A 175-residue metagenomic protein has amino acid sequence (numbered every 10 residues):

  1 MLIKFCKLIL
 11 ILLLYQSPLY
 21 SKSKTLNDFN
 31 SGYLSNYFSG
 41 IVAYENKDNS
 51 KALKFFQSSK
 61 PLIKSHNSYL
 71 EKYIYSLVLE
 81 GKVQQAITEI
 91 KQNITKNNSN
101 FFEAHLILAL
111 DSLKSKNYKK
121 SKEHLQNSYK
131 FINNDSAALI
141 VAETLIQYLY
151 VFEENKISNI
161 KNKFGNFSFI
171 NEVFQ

Functional and structural regions predicted by a protein language model:
M1-S23: Classical Sec-dependent N-terminal signal peptides that target proteins to the secretory pathway
L19-Y73, L79, I87-T88, N100: N-terminal leader/linker segments that initiate helical-solenoid repeat arrays
F29-N36, I63-L70, N97-L106, K120 (+2 more regions): Generic helix N-cap/helix-start motif at coil->alpha-helix transitions
V42, S76, D111, L149-Y150 (+1 more regions): Residue-level signature for tetratricopeptide repeat
N46, E80, S115, E153-E154: Structural motif corresponding to the intra-repeat A-B loop/turn of tetratricopeptide repeats
L53, Q57, V83-K96, K119-F131 (+1 more regions): Alpha-helical repeat scaffolds
A109, L113-K114, S128: Long alpha-helical HEAT/HEAT-like repeat alpha-solenoid scaffolds in very large eukaryotic proteins, especially those
